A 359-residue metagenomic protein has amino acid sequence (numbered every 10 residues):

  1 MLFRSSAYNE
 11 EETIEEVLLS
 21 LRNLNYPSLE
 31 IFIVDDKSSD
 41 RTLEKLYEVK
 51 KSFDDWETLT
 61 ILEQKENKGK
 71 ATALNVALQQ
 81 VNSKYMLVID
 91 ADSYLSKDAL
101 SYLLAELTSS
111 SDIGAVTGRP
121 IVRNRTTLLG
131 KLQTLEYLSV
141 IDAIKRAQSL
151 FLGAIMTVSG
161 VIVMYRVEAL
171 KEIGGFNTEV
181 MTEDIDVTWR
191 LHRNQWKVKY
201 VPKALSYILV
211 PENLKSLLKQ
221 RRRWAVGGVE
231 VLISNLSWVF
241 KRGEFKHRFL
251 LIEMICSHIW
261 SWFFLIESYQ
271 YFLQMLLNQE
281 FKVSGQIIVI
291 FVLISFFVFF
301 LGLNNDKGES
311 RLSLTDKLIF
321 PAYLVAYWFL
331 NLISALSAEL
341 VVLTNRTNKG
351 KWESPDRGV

Functional and structural regions predicted by a protein language model:
M1-L2: Short, small-residue-biased leader/transition segments that mark boundaries at the very start of proteins
E16, V201-L217: Active-site donor/metal-binding and catalytic loop motifs of nucleotide-sugar-dependent glycosylation enzymes
L18-E63: Acidic donor-binding segment of Leloir-type glycosyltransferases
E57, L62-E63, A71-A73, A77-Q79 (+5 more regions): Long helical/loop segments within the catalytic core of UDP-sugar-dependent glycosyltransferases, especially the large
M181-V187: Acidic donor-binding loop at a coil-to-helix junction in glycosyltransferase catalytic cores that engages
T188-Y207: Catalytic donor-sugar/metal-binding loop of nucleotide-sugar-dependent glycosyltransferases
S237-L251, Q274-V359: Juxtamembrane C-terminal module of membrane proteins
